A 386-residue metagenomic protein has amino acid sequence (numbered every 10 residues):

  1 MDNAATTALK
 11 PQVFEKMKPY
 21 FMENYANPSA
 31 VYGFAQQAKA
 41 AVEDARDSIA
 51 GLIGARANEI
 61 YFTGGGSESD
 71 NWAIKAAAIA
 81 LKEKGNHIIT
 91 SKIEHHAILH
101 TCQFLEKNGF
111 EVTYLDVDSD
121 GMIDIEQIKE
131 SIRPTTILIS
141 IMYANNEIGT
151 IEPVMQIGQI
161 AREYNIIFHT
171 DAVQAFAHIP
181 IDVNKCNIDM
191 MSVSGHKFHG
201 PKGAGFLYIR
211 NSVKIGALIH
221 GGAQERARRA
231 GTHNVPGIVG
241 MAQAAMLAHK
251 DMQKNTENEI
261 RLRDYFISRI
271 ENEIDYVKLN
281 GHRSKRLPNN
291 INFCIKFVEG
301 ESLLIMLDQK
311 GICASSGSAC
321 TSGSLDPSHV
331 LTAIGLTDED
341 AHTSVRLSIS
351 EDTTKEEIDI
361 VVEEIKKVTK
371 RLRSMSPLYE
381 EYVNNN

Functional and structural regions predicted by a protein language model:
M1-N386: Pyridoxal 5′-phosphate
